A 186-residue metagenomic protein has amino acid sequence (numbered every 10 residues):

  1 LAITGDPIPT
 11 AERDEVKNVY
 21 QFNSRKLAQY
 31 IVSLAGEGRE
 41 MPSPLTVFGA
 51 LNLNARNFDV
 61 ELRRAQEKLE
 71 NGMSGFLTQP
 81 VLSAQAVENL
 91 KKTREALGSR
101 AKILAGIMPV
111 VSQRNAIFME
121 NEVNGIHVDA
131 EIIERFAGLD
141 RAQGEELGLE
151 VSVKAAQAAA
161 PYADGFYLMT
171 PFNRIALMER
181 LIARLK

Functional and structural regions predicted by a protein language model:
L1-A2, S74-A84, E146, Y167-T170: Catalytic beta/alpha-barrel core
G5-P7, N18-E40, A50-A55, L97-A155 (+2 more regions): Active-site pocket-lining/capping segments in soluble small-molecule metabolic enzymes
A11-F22, S74-Q79: Flexible, glycine/proline-enriched loop segments at strand-loop-helix junctions that form or flank small-ligand binding
E12-D14, F58-V60, E88-N89, R114-V123 (+1 more regions): Short, well-ordered secondary-structure micro-motifs
N57-K68, G148-A158: Short, acidic/polar
K68, G72, A105, F166: Conserved, mostly hydrophobic/aromatic
L69-E70, E95, A159-A160: Non-catalytic positions within long, well-ordered alpha-helices that form the structural scaffold/packing of enzyme
L168-K186: C-terminal/domain-terminus segments
